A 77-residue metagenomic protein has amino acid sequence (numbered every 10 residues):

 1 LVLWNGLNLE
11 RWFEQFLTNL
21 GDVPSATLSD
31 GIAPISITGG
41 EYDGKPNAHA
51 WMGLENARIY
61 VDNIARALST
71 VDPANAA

Functional and structural regions predicted by a protein language model:
L1-A77: Extracytoplasmic metal-acquisition and chelation regions
